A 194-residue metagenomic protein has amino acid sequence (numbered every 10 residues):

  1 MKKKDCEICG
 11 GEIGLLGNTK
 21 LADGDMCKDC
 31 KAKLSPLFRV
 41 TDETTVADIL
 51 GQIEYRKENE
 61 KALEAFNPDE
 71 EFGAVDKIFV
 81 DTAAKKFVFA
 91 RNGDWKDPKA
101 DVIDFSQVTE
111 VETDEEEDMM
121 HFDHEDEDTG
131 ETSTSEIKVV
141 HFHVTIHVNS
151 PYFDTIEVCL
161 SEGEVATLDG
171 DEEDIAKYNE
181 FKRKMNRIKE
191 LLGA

Functional and structural regions predicted by a protein language model:
M1, A83-A84, K138-F142: A short, compositionally biased
M1-K57: N-terminal cysteine/histidine-rich coordination modules
G14-G17, W95, S133: A general structural-boundary detector
N18, E71, V80, V102 (+2 more regions): Sterically constrained small-residue positions within well-ordered secondary structures of folded domains
G24, V102, H143: Beta-strand-rich binding-surface signature of beta-sandwich/beta-barrel folds used to engage anionic ligands
L34-P98: Anionic N-terminal interaction surfaces
A83-E131: Phosphoinositide-binding peripheral membrane targeting modules
V111-A194: Acidic, Ser/Thr- and proline-rich intrinsically disordered linker/docking segments of eukaryotic scaffolds
